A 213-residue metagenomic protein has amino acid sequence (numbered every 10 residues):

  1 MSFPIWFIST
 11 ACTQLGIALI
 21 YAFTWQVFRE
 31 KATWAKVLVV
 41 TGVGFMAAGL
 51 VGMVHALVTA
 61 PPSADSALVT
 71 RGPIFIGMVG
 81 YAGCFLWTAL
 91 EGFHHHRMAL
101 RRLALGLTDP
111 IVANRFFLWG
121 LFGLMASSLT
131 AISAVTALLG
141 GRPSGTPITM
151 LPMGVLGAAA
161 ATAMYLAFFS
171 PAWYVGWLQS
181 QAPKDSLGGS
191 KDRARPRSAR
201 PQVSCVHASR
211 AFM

Functional and structural regions predicted by a protein language model:
M1, E30, P61, D109-P110 (+1 more regions): Intrinsic-disorder/low-complexity, polar/charged segments
M1, V58-P73, R102-P110: Juxtamembrane/interface segments of multi-pass membrane proteins
M1-A56, R71-F85, G145-G157: Individual alpha-helical transmembrane segments in multi-pass integral membrane proteins
T24-R29, F93-D109, Y174-P183: Cytoplasmic membrane-interface regions of multi-pass membrane proteins
A35-T41, F75-T136: Alpha-helical transmembrane segments of multi-pass integral membrane proteins
V51-S63, V135-L139: Membrane-helix interface motif
H55, H94-H96, H207: Histidine (H) residue identity feature
T88-G92, A113-F212: C-terminal transmembrane-bundle signature of multipass membrane proteins, characterized by strong activation on
